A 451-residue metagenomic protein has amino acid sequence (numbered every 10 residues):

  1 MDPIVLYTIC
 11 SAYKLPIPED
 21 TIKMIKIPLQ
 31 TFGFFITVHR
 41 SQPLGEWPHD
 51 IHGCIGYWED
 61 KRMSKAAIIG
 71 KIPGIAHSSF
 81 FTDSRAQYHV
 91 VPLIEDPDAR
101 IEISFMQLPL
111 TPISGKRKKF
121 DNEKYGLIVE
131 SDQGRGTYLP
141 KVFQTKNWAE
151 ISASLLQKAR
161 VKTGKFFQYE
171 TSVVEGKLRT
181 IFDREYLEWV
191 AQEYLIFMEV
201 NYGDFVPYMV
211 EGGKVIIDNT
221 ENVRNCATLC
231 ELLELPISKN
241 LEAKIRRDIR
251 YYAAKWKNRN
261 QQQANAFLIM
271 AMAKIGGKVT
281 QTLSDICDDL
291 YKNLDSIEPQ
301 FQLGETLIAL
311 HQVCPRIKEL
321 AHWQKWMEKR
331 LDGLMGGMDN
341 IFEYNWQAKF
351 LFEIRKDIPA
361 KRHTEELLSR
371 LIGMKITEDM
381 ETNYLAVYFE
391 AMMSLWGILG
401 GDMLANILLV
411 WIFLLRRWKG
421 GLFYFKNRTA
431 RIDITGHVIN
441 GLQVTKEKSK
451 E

Functional and structural regions predicted by a protein language model:
M1-T180: Basic nucleic-acid-binding interfaces
T180-R224, E231, S284-D288, L409-G421 (+1 more regions): Low-complexity, Ser/Thr/Pro/Gly-enriched N-terminal "stalk/linker" regions
F182-E185, C226-N240, A266-K278, E305-K318 (+3 more regions): Well-ordered alpha-helical scaffold segments within catalytic/enzyme domains
W189, I217-E231, R259-L268, I297-I308 (+3 more regions): Aromatic- and histidine-enriched alpha-helix N-cap/loop-to-helix transition segments that scaffold the rims
D204-V206, I217-E221, E378-E451: CBM-like carbohydrate-recognition segments
D218, Y252-R259, L290-I297, R330-M338 (+1 more regions): Helix-loop junctions that connect tandem helical modules in alpha-solenoid scaffolds
E242-A253, V279-Y291, E319-L331, A360-G373 (+1 more regions): Alpha-helical repeat scaffolds
C287-A360: Solenoidal tandem-repeat scaffolds enriched in leucines and small polar residues
